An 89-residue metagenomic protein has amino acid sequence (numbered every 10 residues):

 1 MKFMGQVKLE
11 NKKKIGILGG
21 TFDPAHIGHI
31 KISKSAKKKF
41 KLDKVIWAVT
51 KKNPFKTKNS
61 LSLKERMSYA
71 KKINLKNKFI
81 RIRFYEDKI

Functional and structural regions predicted by a protein language model:
M1-I89: Nucleotidyltransferase catalytic core that binds NTPs
